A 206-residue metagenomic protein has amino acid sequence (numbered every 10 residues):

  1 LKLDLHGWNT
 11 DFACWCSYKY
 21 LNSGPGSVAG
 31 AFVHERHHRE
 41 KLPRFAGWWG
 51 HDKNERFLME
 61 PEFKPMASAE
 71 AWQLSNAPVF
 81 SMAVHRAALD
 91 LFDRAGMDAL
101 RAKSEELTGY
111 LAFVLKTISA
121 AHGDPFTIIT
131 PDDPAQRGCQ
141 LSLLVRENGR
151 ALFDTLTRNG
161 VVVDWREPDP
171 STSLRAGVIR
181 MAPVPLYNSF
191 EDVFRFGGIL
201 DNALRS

Functional and structural regions predicted by a protein language model:
L1-D4, F32, Y187-D192: Active-site core of PLP-dependent enzymes with the aminotransferase class I/II
L1-N22: Conserved PLP phosphate-binding loop immediately N-terminal to the Schiff-base lysine helix in PLP-dependent enzymes
D4, W8, Y110, V114-I118 (+4 more regions): Alpha-helical structural signal in soluble globular domains
Y18, V33-H38, V145-N148: Short loop segments at secondary-structure junctions
N22-G26, F32-K103, G109: Active-site C-terminal subdomain of aminotransferase-like
S68-S75, F92-V145, D164-A176: Conserved small-domain helix->loop->beta segment predominantly found in fold-type I
E147, F153-S206: PLP-dependent enzyme catalytic core of the Aspartate aminotransferase-like
